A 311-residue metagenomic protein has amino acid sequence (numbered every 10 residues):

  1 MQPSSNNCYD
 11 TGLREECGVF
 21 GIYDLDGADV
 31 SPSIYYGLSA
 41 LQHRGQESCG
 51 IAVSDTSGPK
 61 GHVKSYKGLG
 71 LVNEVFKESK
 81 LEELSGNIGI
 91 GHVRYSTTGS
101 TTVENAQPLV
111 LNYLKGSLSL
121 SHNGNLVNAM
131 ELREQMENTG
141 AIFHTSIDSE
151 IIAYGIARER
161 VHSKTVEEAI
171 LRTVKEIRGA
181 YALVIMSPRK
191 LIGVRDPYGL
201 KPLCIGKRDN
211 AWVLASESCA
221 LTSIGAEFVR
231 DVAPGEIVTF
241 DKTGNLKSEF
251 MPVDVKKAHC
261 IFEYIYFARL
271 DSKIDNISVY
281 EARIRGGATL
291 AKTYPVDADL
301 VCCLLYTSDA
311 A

Functional and structural regions predicted by a protein language model:
M1-P234, T239-L300, L304-L305: Conserved short alpha-helical segments that host acidic/polar catalytic motifs at enzyme active sites
Y306-A311: Conserved small/polar residues in nucleotide/adenosyl-binding loops
